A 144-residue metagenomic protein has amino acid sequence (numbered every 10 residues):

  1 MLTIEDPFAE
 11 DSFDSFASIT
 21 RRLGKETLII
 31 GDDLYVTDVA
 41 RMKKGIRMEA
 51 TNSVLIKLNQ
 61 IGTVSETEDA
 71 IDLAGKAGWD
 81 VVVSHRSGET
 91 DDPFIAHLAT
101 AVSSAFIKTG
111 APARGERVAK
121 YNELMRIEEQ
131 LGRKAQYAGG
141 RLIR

Functional and structural regions predicted by a protein language model:
M1-R144: Catalytic core of soluble alpha/beta enzymes
